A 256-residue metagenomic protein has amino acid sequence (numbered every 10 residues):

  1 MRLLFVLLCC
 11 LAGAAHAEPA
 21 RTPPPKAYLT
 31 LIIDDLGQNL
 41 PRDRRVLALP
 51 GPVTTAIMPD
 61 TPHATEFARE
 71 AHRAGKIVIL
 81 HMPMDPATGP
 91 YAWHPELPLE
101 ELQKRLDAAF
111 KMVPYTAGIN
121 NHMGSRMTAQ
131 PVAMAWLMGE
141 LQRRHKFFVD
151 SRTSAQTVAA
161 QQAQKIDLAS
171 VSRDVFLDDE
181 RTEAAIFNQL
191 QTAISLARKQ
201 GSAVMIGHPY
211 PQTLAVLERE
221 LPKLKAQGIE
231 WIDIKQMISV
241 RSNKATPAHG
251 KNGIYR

Functional and structural regions predicted by a protein language model:
L3-A12: Sec-dependent N-terminal signal peptides
F5, H16-R256: Catalytic-site microenvironment of enzymes that process N-acetyl-hexosamine-containing cell-wall polysaccharides
